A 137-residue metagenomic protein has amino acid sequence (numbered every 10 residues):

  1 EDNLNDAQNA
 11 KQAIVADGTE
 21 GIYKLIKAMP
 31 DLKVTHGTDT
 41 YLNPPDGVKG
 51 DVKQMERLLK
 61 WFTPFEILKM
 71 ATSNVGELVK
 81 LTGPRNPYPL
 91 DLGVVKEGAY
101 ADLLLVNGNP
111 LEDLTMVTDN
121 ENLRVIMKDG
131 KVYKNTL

Functional and structural regions predicted by a protein language model:
E1-D2: Conserved anion-binding
D6-N9, A16-L105, N109: His/Asp/Glu-enriched, well-ordered alpha-helical/loop segment that forms or immediately abuts the divalent-metal
L111-M116: Short, Lys/Arg- and Gly-enriched loop/turn segments at beta-strand edges
D119-N122: A short, compositionally biased
I126: Short aromatic-centered micro-motifs
